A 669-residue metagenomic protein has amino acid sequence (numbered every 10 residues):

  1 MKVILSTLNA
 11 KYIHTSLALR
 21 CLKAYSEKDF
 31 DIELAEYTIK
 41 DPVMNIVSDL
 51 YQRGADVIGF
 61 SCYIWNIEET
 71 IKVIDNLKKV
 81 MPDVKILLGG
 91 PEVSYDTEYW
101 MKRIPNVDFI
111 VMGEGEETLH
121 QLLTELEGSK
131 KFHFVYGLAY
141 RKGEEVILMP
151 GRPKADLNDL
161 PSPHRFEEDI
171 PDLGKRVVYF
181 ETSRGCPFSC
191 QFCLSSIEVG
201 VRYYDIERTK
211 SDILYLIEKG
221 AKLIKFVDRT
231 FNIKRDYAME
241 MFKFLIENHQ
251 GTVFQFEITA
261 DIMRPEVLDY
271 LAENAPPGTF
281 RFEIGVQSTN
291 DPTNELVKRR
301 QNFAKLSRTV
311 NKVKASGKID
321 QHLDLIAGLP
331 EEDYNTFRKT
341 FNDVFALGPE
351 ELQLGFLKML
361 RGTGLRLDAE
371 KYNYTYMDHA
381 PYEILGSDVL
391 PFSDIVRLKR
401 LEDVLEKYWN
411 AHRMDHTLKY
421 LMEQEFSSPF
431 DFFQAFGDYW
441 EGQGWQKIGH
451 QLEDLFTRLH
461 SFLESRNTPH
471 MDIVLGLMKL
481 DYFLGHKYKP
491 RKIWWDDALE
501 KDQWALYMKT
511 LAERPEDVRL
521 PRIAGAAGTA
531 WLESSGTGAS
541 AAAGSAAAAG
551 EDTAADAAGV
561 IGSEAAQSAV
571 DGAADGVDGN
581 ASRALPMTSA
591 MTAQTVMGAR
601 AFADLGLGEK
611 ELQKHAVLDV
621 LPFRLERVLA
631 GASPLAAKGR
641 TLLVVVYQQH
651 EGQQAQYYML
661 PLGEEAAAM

Functional and structural regions predicted by a protein language model:
K2, A18, Y25, F30-G151 (+3 more regions): Glycine-rich beta-alpha loop elements in corrinoid/cobalamin-binding modules across cobalamin-dependent enzymes
K2-L8, E27, V43, R53-D56 (+1 more regions): Radical SAM enzyme core and accessory elements
V3, I32, I86, V135 (+5 more regions): Hydrophobic/aromatic residues located in beta-strands of well-ordered beta-sheets within soluble catalytic
T7-N9, L34-T38, S61, L325 (+1 more regions): Residue-level recognition of beta-strand->loop/alpha-helix junctions
L8, R235, E247-I262, E266-Q434 (+2 more regions): A structural motif corresponding to the C-terminal lobe/cap of the Radical SAM core domain
Y12-A18: Short N-terminal binding/cap micro-motifs at the start of the first secondary-structure element
L22, I46-D49, E69, V73 (+7 more regions): A general structural detector for well-ordered alpha-helical segments in enzyme core domains, enriched
N158, S162-A315: Radical SAM [4Fe-4S] cluster-binding motif and immediate context
